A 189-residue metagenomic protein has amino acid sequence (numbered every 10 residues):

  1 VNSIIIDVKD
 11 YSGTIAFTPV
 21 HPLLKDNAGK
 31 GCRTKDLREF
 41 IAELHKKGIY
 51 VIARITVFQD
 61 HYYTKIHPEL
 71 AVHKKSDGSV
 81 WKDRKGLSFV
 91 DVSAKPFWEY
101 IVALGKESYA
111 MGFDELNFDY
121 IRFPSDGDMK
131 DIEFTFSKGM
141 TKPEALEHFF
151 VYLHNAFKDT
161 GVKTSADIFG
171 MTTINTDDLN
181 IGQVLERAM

Functional and structural regions predicted by a protein language model:
V1, K25-I49, T141-V151: Aromatic- and glycine-enriched glycan-recognition loops and surfaces that form the carbohydrate-binding subsites
V1-T14, E107-N117: Catalytic domains of carbohydrate-active enzymes, especially glycoside hydrolases
I4, L44, V51, I101 (+2 more regions): Conserved, mostly hydrophobic/aromatic
A16-A28, D60-D83, D126-S137: Aromatic- and acidic-residue-enriched segments that line the glycan-binding/catalytic groove of carbohydrate-active
V20-T34, R84-E99, F136-E144: The substrate-binding groove and active-site-proximal loops of carbohydrate-active enzymes, especially glycoside
A42, F58-A110: Active-site-adjacent "subsite" loops/lids of carbohydrate-active enzymes
H45, Y50-D60, N117-F118, M140-D178: Aromatic-lined carbohydrate-recognition surfaces of secreted/lumenal glycan-active proteins
L179-M189: Aromatic- and acid-rich polysaccharide-binding/catalytic face of secreted or lumenal carbohydrate-active enzymes
